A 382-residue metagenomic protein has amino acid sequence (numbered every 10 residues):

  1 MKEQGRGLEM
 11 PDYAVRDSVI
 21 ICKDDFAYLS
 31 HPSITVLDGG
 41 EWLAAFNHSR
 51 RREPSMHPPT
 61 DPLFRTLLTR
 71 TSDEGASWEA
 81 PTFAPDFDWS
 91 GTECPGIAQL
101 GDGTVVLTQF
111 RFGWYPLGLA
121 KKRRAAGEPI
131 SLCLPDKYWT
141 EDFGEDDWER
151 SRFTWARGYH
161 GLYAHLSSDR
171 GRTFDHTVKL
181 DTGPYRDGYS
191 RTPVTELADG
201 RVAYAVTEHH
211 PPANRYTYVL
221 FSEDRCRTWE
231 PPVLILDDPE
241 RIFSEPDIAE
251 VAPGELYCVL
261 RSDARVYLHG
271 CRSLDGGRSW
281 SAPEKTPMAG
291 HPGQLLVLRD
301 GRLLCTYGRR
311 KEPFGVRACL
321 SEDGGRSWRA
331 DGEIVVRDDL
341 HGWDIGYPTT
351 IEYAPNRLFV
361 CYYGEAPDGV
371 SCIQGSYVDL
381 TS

Functional and structural regions predicted by a protein language model:
K2-S382: Asp-box/BNR beta-propeller blade signature and adjacent active/binding-site loops in extracellular glycan-interacting
